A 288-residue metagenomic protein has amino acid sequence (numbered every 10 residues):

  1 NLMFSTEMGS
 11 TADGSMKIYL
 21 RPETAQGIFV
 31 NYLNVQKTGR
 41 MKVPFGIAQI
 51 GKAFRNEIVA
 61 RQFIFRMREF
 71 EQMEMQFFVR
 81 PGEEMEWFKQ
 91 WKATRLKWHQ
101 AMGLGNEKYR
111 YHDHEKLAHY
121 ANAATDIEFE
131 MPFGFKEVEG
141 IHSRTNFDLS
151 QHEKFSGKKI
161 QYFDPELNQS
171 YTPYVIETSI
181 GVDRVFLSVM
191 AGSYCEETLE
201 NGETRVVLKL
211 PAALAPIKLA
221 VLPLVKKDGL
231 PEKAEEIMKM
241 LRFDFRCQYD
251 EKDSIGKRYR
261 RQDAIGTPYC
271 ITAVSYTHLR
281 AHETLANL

Functional and structural regions predicted by a protein language model:
N1-R280: NTP/phosphate- and nucleic-acid-binding module
H278, L285-L288: Single conserved hydrophobic/aromatic residue that forms the stacking wall/gate of nucleotide- or nucleobase-binding
